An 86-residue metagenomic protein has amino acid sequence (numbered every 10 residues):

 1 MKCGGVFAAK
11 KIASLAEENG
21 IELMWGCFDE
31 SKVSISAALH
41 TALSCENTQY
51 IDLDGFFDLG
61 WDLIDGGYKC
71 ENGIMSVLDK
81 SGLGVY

Functional and structural regions predicted by a protein language model:
M1-I74: Shared catalytic-loop signature of beta/alpha-barrel
D79: Catalytic-core signal marking the mid-to-C-terminal active-site face
